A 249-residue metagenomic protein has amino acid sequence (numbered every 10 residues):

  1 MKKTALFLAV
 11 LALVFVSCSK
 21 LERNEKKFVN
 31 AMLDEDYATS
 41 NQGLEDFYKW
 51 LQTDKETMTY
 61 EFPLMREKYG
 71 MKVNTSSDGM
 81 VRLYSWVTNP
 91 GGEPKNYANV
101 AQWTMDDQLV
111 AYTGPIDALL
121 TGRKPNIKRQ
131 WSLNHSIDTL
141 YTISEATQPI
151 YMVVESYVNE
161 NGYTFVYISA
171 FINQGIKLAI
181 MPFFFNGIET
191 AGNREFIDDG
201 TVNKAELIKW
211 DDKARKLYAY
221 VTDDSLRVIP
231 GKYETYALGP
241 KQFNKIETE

Functional and structural regions predicted by a protein language model:
M1-T4: Positively charged n-region of N-terminal signal peptides that target proteins for export
F15-S17: C-terminal motif of bacterial Sec signal peptides marking the signal peptidase cleavage site
L21-V81: Start-of-domain marker
Q42-P63, T113-W131, F184-D198: Surface-exposed loop and turn segments in beta-propeller and other repeat-based domains that flank or scaffold
K68-G92, A98, P149-V158: Exposed beta-strand-loop-beta-strand "reactive/processing" segments of non-cytosolic proteins
L83-Y84, G91-L140: Short N-terminal edge-element motif at the start of the domain
K95-L109, I168-G175, G231-K241: A short, surface-exposed beta-strand/turn
R123-Q148, E155-E160, T164-Y167, K177-G239 (+1 more regions): Short aromatic loop motif centered on NTY/YTY
